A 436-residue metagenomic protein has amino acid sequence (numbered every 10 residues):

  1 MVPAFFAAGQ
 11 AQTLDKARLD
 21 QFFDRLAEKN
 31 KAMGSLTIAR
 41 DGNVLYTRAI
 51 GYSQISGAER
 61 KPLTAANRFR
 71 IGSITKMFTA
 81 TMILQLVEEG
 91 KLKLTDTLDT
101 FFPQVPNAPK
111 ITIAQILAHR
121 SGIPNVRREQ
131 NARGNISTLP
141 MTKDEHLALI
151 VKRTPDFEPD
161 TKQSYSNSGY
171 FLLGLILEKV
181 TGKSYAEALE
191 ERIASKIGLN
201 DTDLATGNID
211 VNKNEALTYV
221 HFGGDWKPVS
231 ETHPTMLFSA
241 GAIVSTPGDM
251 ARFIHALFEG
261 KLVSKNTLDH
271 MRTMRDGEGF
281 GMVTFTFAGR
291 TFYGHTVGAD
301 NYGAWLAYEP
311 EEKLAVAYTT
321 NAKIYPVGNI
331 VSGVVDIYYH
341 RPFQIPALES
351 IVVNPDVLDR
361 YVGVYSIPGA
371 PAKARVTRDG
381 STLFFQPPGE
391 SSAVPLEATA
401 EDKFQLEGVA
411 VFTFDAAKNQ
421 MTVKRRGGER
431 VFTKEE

Functional and structural regions predicted by a protein language model:
M1-A4: Bacterial N-terminal signal peptides
A7-A11, R290, G328-E436: Peripheral terminal and inter-domain segments
T13-F69, K91-D96, K152: Short, conserved catalytic-motif segment at the N-terminal edge
D20-F23, L36, G42, R70-T95 (+3 more regions): Active-site SXXK
N30-M33, D300-Y302, A370: Short, small/polar residue-rich loop motifs at catalytic or cofactor-binding pockets
Q54, P109-P310: Short, surface-exposed loop or secondary-structure junction motifs that flank catalytic or metal-binding residues
L94-A108, S195-I197: Short, glycine/proline-biased beta-turn/loop segments that scaffold the active-site neighborhood
G294-H295, A304-A322, T422-V423: Short, well-ordered beta-strand elements
